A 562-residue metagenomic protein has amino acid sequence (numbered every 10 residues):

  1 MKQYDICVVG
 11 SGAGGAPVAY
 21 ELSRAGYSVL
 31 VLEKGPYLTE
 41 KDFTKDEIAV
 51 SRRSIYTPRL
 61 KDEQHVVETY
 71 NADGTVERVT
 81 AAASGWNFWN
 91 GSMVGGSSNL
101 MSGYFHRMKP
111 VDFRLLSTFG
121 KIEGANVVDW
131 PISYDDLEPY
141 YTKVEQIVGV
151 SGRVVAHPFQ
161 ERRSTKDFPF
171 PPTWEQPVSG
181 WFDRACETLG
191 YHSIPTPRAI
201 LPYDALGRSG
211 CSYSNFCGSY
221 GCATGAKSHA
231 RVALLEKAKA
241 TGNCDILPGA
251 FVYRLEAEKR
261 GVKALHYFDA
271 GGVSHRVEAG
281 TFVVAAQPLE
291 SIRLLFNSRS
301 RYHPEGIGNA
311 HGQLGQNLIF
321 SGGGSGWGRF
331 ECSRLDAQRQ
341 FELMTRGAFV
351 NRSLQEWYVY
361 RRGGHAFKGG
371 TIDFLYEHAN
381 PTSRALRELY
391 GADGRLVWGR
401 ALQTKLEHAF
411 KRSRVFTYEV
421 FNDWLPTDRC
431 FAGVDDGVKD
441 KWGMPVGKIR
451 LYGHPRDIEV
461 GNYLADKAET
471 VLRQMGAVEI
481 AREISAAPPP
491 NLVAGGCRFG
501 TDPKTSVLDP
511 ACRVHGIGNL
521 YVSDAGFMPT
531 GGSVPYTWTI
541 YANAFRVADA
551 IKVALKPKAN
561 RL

Functional and structural regions predicted by a protein language model:
M1-I122, N126-K143, E290, P304-F330 (+2 more regions): N-terminal glycine-rich phosphate/pyrophosphate-binding loop and immediately adjacent elements
G12-A13, T173, L289, P455 (+1 more regions): Residue-level detector of alpha-helix initiation sites
R24, S28, G35-A49, T241 (+7 more regions): Glycine-rich loop(s) and the adjacent beta-strand/alpha-helix scaffold that form part
E40-K41, S151-T165, V478-S485, P557-L562: Short, glycine/acidic-rich hinge or "gate" loops at secondary-structure transitions that mediate conformational
I55-T57, D62-N71, E77-W86, N99 (+3 more regions): Conserved redox-cofactor binding core of oxidoreductases
D73-S97, M101, R107, W130-Y134 (+5 more regions): FAD cofactor-binding and catalytic pocket of flavoenzymes
P195-A199, G210-G218, Y253-E258, E407-W424 (+3 more regions): A glycine-rich dinucleotide-binding beta-alpha-beta segment and adjacent secondary-structure elements that constitute
